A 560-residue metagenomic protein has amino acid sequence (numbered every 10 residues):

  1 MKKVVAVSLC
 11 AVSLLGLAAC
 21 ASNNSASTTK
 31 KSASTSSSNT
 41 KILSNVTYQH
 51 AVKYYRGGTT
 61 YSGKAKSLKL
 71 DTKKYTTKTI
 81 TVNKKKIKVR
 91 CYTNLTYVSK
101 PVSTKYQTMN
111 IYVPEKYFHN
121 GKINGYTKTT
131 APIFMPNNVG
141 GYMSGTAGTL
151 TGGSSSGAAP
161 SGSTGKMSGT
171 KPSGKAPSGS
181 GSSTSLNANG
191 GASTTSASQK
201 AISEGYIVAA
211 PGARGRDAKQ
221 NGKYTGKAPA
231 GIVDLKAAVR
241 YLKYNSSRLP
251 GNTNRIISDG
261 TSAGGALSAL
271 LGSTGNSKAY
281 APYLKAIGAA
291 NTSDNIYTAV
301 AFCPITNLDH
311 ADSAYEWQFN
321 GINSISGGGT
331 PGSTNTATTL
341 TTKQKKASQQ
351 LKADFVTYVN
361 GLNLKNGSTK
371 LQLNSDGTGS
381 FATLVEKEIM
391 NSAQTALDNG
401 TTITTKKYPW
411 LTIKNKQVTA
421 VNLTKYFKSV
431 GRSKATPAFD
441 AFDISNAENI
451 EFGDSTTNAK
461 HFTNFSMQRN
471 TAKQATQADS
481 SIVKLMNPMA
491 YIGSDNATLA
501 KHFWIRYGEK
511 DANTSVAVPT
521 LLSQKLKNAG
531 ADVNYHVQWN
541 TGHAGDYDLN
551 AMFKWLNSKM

Functional and structural regions predicted by a protein language model:
G16-A19: C-terminal motif of bacterial Sec signal peptides marking the signal peptidase cleavage site
T28-T29, R56, T149-T194: Disordered, low-complexity segments in secreted/periplasmic proteins that are enriched in proline
S38-T127: Catalytic-loop region of hydrolases
V102-K105, N187-G190, T274-K285, S293 (+3 more regions): Mobile cap/lid helix-loop segments that gate and shape the active-site cleft of serine hydrolases
M109, I123-Y142, T146-T151: Short beta-strand element of the alpha/beta-hydrolase
T225-R248: Alpha/beta-hydrolase active-site loop
Y244-S324, V483: Primarily recognizes the serine-hydrolase "nucleophile elbow" in alpha/beta-hydrolase and SGNH/GDSL folds
D312-Y315, V356-Q417, W504-A512, V516-S523 (+1 more regions): C-terminal catalytic histidine-bearing segment of alpha/beta-hydrolase fold enzymes
